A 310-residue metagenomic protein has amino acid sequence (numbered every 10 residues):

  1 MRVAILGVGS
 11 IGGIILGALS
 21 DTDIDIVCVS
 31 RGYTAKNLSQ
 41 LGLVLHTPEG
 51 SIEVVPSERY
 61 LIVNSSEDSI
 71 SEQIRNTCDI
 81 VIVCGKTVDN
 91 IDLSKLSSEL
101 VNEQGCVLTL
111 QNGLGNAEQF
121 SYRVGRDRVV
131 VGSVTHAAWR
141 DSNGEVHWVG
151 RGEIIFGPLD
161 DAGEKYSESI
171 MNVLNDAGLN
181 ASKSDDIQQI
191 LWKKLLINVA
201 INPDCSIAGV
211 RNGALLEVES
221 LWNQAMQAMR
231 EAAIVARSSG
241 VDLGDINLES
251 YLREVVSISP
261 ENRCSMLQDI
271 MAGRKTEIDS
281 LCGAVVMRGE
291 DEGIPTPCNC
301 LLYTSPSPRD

Functional and structural regions predicted by a protein language model:
M1-G50: NAD(P)+-binding Rossmann beta1-loop-alpha1 motif at the extreme N-terminus of oxidoreductases
G17, D21, K95-E99, Y122 (+2 more regions): Short, well-ordered alpha-helices that flank and scaffold nucleotide-derived cofactor binding pockets
V55-E145: Rossmann-like NAD(P)(H) cofactor-binding subdomain of soluble oxidoreductases
V101, E145-I155, S206-L215, N262-A272: Helix-loop-beta segment of a Rossmann-like dinucleotide-binding subdomain
L110-I190, K194, A200: Rossmann-fold dinucleotide-binding core
A162-K165, S169-G244: Active-site-lining helix/loop region of Rossmann-like oxidoreductase modules
R211-C298: Interdomain hinge/lid region at the active-site interface of Rossmann-like NAD(P)-dependent oxidoreductases
Y303-D310: Conserved small/polar residues in nucleotide/adenosyl-binding loops
